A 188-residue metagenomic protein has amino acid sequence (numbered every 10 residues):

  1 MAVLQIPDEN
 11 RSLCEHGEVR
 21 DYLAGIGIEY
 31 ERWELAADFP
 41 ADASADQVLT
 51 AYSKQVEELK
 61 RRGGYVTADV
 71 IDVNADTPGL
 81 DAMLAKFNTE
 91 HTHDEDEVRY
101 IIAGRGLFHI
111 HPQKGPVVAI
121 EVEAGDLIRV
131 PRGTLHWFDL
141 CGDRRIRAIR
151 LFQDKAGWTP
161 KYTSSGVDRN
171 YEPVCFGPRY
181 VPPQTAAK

Functional and structural regions predicted by a protein language model:
M1-Y65: N-terminal leader/capping segments at the start of a protein or of a new domain
Q5, R32, D69-D72, R150: Structural signal for conserved beta-strand scaffold positions within catalytic alpha/beta enzyme cores
V66-D94, A103: Conserved double-stranded beta-helix
L84-V98, G115-P116, V122-A124: A short beta-loop-beta micro-motif enriched in histidine and acidic residues
T92-P112, R129: Short, conserved beta-strand element in jelly-roll/cupin
I110-E121, L140-C141, P160-Y162: A short secondary-structure junction signal
V122-G142: Conserved metal-binding segment of the jelly-roll/cupin
D139-K188: Double-stranded beta-helix
